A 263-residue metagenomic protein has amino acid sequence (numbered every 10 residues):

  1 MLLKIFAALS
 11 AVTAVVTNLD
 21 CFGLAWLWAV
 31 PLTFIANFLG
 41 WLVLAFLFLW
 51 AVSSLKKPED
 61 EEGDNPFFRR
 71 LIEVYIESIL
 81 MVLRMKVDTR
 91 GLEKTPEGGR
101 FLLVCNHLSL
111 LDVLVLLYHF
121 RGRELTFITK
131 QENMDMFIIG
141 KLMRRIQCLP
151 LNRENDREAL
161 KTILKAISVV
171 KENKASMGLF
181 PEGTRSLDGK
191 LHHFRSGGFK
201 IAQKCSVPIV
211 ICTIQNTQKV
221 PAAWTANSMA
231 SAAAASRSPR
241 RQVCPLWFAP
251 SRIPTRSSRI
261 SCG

Functional and structural regions predicted by a protein language model:
L2-A14, N18-R100: Membrane-anchoring hydrophobic helices of lipid-metabolizing enzymes
S53-V74, M81-V82, E97-D156: Catalytic core of membrane glycerolipid acyltransferases/transacylases, capturing the structured, soluble-facing
R100-L102, K174-F180: Residue-level preference for the first positions of well-ordered beta-strands
H107-S109, E182-R185: Short glycine-rich anion-binding loops that position phosphate/pyrophosphate groups of nucleotides and phosphorylated
I128, A166-I167, S176, G183 (+1 more regions): Soluble extracytoplasmic domains of inner/organellar membrane proteins
I138-K141, S176-G178, L187-R256: A cross-family acyltransferase "interaction/gating" segment
